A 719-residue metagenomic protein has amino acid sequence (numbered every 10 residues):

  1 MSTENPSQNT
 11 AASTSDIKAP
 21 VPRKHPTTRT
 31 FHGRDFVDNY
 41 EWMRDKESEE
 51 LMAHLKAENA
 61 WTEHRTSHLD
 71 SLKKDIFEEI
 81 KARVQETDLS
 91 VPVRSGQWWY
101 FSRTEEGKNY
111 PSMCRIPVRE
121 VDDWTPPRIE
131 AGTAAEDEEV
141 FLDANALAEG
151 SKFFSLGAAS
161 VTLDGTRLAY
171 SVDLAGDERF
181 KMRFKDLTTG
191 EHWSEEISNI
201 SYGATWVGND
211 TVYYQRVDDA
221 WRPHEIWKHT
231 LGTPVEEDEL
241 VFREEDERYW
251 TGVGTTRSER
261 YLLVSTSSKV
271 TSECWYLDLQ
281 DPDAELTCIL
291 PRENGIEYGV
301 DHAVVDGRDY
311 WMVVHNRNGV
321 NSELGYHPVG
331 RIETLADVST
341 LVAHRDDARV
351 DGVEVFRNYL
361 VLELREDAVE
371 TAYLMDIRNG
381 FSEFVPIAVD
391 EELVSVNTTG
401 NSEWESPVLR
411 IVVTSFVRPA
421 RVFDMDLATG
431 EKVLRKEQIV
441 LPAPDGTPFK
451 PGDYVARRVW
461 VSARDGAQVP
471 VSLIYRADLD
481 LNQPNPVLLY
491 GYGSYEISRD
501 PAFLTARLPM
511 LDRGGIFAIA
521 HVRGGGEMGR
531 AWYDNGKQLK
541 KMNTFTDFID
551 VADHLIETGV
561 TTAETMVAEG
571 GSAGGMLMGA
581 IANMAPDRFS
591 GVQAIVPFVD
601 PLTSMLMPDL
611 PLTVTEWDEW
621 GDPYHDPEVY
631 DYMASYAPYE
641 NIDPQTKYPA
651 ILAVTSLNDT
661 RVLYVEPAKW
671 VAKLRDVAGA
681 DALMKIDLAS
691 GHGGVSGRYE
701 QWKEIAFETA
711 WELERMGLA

Functional and structural regions predicted by a protein language model:
M1-V408, V412-A420, D424-M425, D500 (+4 more regions): Beta-propeller folds
T104, N316, T414, Y490-S494 (+2 more regions): Glycine-rich His-Gly loop
A135, T162, G176-R179, W206 (+23 more regions): Conserved structured core elements
F141-T162, S171-D177, E191-W193, L427-E431 (+5 more regions): Cap/lid segment of the alpha/beta-hydrolase catalytic domain
A175-D177, T188-E191, V207, T233 (+13 more regions): Secondary-structure transition/capping motifs at alpha-helix termini and the adjoining loop/turn into the next element
E259, T271-C274, E297, R308 (+22 more regions): Active-site lining segments that contact anionic ligands and/or coordinate catalytic metals
C274-L279, C288-R292, G325, S339 (+18 more regions): Composition- and surface-driven signal marking solvent-exposed, interaction-prone regions in large proteins
I519-A719: Active-site-proximal cap/loop segments of hydrolase catalytic domains
